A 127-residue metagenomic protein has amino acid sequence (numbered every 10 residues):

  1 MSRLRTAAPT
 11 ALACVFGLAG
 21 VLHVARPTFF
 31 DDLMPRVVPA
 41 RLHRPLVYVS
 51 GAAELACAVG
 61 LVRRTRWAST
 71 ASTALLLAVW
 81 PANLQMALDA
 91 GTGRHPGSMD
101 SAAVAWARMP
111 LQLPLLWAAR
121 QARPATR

Functional and structural regions predicted by a protein language model:
M1-R127: Short amphipathic, positively biased membrane-proximal segments that drive organelle/inner-membrane targeting
